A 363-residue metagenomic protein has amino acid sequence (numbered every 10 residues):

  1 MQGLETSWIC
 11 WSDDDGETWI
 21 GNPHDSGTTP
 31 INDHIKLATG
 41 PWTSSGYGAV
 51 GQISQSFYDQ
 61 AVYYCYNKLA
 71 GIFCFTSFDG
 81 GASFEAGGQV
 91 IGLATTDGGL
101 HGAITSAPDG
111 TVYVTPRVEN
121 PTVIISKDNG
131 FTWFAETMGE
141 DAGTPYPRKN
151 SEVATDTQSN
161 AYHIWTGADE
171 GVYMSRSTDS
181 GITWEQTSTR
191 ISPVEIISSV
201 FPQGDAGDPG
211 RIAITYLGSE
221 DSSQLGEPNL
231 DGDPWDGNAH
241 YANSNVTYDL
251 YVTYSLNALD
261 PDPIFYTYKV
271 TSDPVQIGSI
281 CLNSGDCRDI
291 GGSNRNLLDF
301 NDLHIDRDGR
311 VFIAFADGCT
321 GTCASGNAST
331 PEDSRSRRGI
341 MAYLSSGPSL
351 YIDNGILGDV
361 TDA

Functional and structural regions predicted by a protein language model:
M1-A363: Extracellular, repeat-based ectodomains that mediate carbohydrate processing or recognition
